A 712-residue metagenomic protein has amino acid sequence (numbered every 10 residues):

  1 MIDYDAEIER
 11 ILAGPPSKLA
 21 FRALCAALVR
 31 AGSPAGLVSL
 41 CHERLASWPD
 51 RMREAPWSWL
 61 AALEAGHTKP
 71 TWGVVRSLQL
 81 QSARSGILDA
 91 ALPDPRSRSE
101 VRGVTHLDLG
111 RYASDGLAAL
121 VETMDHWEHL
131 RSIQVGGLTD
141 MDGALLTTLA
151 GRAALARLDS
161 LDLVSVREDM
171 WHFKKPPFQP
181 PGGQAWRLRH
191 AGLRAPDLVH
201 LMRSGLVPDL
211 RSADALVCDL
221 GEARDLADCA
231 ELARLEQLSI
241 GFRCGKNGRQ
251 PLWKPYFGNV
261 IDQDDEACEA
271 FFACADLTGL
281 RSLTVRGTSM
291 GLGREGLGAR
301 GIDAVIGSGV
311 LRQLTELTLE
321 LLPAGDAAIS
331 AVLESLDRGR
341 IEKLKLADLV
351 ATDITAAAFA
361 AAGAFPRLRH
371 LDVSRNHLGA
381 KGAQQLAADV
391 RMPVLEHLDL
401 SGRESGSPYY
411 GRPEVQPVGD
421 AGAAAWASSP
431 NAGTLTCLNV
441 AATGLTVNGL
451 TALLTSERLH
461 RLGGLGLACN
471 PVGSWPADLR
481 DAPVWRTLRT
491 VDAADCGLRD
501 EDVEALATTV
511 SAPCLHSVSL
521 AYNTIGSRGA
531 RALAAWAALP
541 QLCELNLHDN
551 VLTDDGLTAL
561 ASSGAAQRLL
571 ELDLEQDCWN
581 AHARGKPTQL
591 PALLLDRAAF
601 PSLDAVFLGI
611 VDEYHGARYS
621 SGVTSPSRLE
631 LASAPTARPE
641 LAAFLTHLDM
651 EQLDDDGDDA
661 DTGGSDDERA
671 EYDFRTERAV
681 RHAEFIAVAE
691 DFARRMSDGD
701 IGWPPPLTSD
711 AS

Functional and structural regions predicted by a protein language model:
M1-L63, H647-S712: Terminal targeting and flexible regions in eukaryotic proteins, enriched in but not limited to LRR-containing proteins
M1-R111, M124, E128-R131, G137 (+8 more regions): N-terminal adaptor-interaction module of cullin-RING ubiquitin ligase components
E7-I11, A23-A27, L40, R44 (+11 more regions): Charge-rich, solvent-exposed alpha-helical interaction surfaces
W59-H67, S85-S97, S114-T123, M141-G151 (+17 more regions): Leucine-rich repeat
P70-R76, S97-H106, D125-S132, A153-S160 (+16 more regions): Leucine-rich repeat
S77-I87, H106-G116, D125, S132-M141 (+19 more regions): Concave beta-strand-loop units of leucine-rich repeat
C469, P483, T490-T508, P513-A537 (+2 more regions): Eukaryotic tandem repeat interaction scaffolds
D549, A565-E651: Leucine-rich repeat domain C-terminal region
